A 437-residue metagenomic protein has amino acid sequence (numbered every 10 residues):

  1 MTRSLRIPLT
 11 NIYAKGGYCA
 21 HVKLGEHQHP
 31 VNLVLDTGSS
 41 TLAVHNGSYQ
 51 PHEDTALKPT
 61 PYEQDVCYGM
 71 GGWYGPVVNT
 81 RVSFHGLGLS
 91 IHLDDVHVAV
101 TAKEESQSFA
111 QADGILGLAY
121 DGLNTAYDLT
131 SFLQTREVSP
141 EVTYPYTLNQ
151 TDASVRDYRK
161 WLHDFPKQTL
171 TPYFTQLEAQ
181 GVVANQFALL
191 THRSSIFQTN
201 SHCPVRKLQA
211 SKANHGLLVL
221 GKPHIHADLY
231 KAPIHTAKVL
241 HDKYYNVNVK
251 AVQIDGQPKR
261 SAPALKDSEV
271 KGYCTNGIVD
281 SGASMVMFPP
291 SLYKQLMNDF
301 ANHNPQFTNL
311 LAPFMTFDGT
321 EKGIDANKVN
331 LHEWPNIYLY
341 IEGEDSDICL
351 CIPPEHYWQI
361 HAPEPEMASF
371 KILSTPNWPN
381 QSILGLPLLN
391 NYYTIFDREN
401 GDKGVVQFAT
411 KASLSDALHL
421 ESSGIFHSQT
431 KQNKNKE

Functional and structural regions predicted by a protein language model:
M1-H235, Q295-P335, K371-T375, P379-N380: Non-catalytic N-lobe/flap surface of aspartyl protease domains
A20-V22, N32-L33, N276-V279, V286 (+2 more regions): Conserved, well-structured core segments
L24-E26, V82-L89, Q253-P258, L339-D347: Short acidic, glycine-rich loop/turn motifs
H27, V34-S40, I278-S284, S291 (+1 more regions): A short acidic Gly-Thr/Ser loop motif
V100-D113, V239-V247, H356-K371: Short, surface-exposed linear segments at secondary-structure transitions and domain or protein termini
A102, L220, G272, L331-E437: Aspartic protease catalytic domain
T199-C274, P363-A368: Flexible, small-/acidic-enriched active-site or ligand-binding loops
C274-D299, N336, I341, L388: Internal, well-ordered interaction modules that form the hydrophobic cores of assembly/scaffold domains in eukaryotic
